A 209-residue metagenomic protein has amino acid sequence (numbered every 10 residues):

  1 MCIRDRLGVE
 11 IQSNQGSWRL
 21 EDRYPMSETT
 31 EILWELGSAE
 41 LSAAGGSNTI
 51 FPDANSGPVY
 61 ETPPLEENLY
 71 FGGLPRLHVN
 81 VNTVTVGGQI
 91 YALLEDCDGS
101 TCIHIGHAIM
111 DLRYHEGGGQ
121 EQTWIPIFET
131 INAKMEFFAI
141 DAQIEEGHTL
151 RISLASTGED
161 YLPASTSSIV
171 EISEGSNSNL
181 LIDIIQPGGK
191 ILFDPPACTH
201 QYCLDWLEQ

Functional and structural regions predicted by a protein language model:
M1-I3: Short, small-residue-biased leader/transition segments that mark boundaries at the very start of proteins
D5, E28, H104-G106: Low-complexity, intrinsically disordered regions enriched in charged/polar residues
R6-G16: Short phosphate-coordinating micro-motif centered on Lys-Gly-acidic
I11, M26-E28, T199: Intrinsically disordered, low-complexity regions enriched in Ser/Pro/Gly/Gln/His and often acidic
S17-E21, M135-F138: Short alpha-helical segments and helix-capping/turn motifs at coil-helix boundaries
W18, Y24, I172: Short clusters of hydrophobic/aromatic residues that line enzyme substrate/ligand-binding pockets
E21, P25-T29, W34: Extracytoplasmic low-complexity segments
E35-Q209: Intrinsically disordered, low-complexity Ser/Thr/Gly-rich stretches
